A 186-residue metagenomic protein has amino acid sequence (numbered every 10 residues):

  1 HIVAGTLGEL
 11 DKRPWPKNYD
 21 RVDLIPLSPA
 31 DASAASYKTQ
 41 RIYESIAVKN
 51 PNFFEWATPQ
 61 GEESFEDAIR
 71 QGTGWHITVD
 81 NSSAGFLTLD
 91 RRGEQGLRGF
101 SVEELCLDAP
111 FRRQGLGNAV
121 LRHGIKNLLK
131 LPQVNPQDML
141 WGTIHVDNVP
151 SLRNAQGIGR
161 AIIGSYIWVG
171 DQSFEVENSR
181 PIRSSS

Functional and structural regions predicted by a protein language model:
H1, H145-G164: Conserved active-site alpha-helix within GNAT-family acetyltransferase domains
H1-S33, G170: Acyl-donor-binding surface of acyltransferase catalytic domains
P26-T58: Compact structured core domains
V48-A109: A conserved beta-strand-loop-helix scaffold within acyl/acetyltransferase catalytic domains
L107, R113-K130, L152-G157: Conserved acetyl-CoA-binding loop-helix of GNAT-fold acetyltransferases
L128-I144: Conserved GNAT acetyl-CoA-binding A-motif
M139-L152, W168-S173: Conserved beta-strand-loop-alpha-helix junction that forms the acyl-donor binding cleft
I182-S186: Long, compositionally biased intrinsically disordered regions
